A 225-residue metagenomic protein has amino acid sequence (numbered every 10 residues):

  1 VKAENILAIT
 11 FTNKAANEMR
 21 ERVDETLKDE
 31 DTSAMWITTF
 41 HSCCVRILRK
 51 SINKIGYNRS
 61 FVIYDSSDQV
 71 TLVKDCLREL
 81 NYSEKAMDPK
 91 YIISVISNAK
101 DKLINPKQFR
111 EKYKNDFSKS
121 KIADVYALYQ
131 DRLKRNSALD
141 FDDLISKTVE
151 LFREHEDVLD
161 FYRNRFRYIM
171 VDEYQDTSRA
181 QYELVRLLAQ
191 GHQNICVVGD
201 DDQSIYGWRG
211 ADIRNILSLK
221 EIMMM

Functional and structural regions predicted by a protein language model:
V1-Y168, Q193, A211-N215, E221-M225: A basic/glycine-biased coupling hinge at the interface between accessory DNA-binding modules
A3, M170-T177, V198-G199: Hydrophobic residues in beta-strands of the RecA-like P-loop NTPase core, especially within AAA+ ATPase
F40, F141, E173-Y174, D201: Generic detector of well-ordered alpha-helical packing
Q69, Q130-L133, Q175, Q181 (+1 more regions): Glutamine-centric residue-chemistry signal
Y168-V171, I205: Short catalytic-loop micro-motif centered on adjacent basic/acidic residues
R179-M225: Conserved RecA-like helicase ATPase core segment that couples NTP binding/hydrolysis to strand translocation
